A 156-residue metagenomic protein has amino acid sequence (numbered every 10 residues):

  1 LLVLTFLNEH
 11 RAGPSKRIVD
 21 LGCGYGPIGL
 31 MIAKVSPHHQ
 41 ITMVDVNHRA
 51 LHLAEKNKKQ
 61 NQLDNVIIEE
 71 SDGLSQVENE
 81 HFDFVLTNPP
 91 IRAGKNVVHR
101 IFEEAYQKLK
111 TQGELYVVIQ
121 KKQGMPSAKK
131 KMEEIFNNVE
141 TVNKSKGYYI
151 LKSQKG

Functional and structural regions predicted by a protein language model:
L1-T87: Conserved SAM/SAH cofactor-binding pocket of Class I
I32, E104-A105, M132: Class I S-adenosylmethionine-dependent transferase superfamily signal
D45-H48, V97, Q120: Short beta->alpha hinge that forms the Motif I/post-I loop of the SAM-binding pocket
T87-N96: Glycine-rich phosphate-binding "P-loop"
H99-T111: A short glycine-rich, Lys/Arg-flanked "PGG" loop and its adjoining helix->strand segment in the class I
Q112-I119: Conserved beta-strand signature within the Rossmann-like core of class I S-adenosyl-L-methionine
Q120-I135: Conserved class I S-adenosyl-L-methionine
K144-G156: Core SAM-dependent methyltransferase catalytic element
